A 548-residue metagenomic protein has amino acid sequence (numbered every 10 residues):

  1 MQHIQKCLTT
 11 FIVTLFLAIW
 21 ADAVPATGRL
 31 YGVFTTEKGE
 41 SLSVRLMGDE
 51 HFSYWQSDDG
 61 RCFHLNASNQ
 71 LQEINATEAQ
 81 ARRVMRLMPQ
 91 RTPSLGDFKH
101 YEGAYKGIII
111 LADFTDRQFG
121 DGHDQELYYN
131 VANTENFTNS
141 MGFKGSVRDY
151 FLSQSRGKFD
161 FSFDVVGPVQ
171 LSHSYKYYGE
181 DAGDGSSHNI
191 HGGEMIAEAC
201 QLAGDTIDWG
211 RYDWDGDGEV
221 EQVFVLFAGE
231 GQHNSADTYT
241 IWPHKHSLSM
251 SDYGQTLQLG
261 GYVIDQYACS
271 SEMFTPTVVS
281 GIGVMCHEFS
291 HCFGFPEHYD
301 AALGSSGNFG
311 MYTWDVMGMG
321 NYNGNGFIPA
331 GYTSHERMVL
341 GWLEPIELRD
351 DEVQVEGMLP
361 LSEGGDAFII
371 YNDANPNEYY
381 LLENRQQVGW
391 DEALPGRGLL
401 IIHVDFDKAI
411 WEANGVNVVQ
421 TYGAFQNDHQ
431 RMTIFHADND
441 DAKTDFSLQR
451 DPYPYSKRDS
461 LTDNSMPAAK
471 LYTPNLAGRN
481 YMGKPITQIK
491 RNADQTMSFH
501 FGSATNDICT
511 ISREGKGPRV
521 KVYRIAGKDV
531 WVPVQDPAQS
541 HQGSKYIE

Functional and structural regions predicted by a protein language model:
M1-F11: Bacterial N-terminal signal peptides that target proteins for export
F11, I19, N506-E548: C-terminal outer-membrane/trafficking sorting elements
F16-D22: C-terminal segment of classical bacterial N-terminal signal peptides
A23, A104, F309-Y312, E363 (+1 more regions): Short, solvent-exposed loop/turn segments at the edges of secondary structure
A23-Y101, I346-E347: N-terminal prosegments of processed precursors
S41, E50-F52, F114-F119, N377 (+1 more regions): Primarily extracytoplasmic ectodomains and periplasmic/lumenal surface modules that are beta-strand-rich
M85-W342, W411, A477-G478, F501: Active-site-proximal segment of zinc-dependent metalloprotease catalytic domains
G120-D121, E126-L127, F137-D160, V165 (+2 more regions): Non-catalytic C-terminal accessory/binding modules of secreted extracellular proteins
